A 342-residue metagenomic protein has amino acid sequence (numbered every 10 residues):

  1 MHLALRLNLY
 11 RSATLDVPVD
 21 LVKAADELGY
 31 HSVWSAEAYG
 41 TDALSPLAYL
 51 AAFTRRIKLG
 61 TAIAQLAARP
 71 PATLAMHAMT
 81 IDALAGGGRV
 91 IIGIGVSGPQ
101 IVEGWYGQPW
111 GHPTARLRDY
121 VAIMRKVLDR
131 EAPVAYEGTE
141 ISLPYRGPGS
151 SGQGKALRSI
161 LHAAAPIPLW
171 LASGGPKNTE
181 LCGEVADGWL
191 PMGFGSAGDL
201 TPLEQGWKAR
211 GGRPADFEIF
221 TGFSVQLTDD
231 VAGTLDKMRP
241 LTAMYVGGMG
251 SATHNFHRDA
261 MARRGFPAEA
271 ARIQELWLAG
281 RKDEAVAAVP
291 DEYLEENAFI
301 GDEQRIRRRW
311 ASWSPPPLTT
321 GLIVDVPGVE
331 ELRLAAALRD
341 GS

Functional and structural regions predicted by a protein language model:
M1-S342: Active-site-adjacent structural elements that line small-molecule/cofactor binding pockets in enzymes
